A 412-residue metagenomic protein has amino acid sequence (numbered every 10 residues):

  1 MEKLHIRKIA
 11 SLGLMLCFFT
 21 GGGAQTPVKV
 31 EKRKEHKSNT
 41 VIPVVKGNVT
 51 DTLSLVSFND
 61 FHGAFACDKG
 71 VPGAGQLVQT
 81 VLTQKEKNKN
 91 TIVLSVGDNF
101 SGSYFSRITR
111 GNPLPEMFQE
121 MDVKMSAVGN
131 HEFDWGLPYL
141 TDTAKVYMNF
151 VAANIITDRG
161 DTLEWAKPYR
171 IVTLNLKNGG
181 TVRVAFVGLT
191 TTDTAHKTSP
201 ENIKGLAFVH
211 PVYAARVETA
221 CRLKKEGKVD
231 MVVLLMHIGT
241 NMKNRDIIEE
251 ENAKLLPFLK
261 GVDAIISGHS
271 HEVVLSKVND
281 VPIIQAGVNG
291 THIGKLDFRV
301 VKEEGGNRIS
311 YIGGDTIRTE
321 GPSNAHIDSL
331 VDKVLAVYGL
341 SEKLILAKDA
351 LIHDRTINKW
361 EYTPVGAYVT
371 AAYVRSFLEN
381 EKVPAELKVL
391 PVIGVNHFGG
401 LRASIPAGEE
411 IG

Functional and structural regions predicted by a protein language model:
M1-I6: N-terminal secretory signal peptides that target proteins for export/translocation
K8-A10, L16, G23-F58, H62 (+3 more regions): Non-catalytic terminal accessory segments
G13-L14, V128: Alpha-helical structural elements
L14-C17, R159: N-terminal leader/targeting segments
Q25-G321, P364-A372: Acidic, metal/ion-coordinating pockets
